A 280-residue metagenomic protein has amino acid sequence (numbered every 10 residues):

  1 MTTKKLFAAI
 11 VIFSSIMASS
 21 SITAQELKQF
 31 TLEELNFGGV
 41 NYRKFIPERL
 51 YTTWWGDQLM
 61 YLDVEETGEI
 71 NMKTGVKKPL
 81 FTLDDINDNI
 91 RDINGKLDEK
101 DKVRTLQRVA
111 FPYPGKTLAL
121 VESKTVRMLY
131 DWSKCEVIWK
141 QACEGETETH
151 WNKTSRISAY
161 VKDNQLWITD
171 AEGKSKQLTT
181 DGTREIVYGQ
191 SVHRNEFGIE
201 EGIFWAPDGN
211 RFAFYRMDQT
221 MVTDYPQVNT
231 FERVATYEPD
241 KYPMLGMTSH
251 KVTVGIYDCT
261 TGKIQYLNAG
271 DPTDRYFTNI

Functional and structural regions predicted by a protein language model:
M1-L6: Positively charged n-region of N-terminal signal peptides that target proteins for export
A9-A18: Bacterial N-terminal signal peptides
T23-I280: Beta-propeller folds
